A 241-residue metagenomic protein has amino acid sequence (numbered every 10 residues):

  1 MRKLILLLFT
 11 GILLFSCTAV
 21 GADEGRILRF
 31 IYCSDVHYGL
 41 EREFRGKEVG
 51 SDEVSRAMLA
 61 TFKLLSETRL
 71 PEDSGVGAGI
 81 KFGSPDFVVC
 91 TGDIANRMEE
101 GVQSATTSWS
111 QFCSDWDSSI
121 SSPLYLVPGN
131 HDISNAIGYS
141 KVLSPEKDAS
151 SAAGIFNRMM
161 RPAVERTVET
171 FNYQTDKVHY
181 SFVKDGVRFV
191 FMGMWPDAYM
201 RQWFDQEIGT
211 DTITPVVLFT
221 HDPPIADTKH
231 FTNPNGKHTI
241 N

Functional and structural regions predicted by a protein language model:
M1-L4: Positively charged n-region of N-terminal signal peptides that target proteins for export
L7-S16: Bacterial N-terminal signal peptides
C17-Q103: N-terminal active-site segment of His-dependent metallophosphoesterases
Y32-S34, D86-D93, L124-G129, M192-G193 (+1 more regions): Active-site neighborhood of phospho(di)ester-bond hydrolases with catalytic His/Asp-centered motifs
V36-Y38, I94-A95, H131-I133, W195-D197 (+1 more regions): Short, solvent-exposed loop/turn segments at secondary-structure junctions
E41-S51, E99-T106, I137-K147, T228-N241: Short, flexible/disordered intra-domain loops and linkers
A60-F87, N172-D176, V183, R188-N241: His/acidic metal-ligating clusters that form di-metal
M98-D205, T210-P215: Extended active-site neighborhood of metal-dependent phosphoesterases/phosphodiesterases
